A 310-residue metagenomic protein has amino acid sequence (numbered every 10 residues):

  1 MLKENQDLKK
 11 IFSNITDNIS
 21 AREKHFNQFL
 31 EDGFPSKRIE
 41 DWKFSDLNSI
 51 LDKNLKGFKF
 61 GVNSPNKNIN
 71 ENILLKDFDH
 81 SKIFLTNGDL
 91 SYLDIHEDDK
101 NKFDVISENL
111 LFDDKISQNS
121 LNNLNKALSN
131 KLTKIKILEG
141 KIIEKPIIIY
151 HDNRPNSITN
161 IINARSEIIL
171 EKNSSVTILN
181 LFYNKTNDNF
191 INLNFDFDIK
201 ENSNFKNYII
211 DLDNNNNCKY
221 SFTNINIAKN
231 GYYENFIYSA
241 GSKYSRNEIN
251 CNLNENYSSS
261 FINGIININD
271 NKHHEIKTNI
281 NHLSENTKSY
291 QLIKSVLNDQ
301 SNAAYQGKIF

Functional and structural regions predicted by a protein language model:
M1-A164, K172, F182: N-terminal leader/transition segments
D98, K102, I106-F310: Conserved beta-strand/loop scaffold segments within soluble protein domains that form the structured core and edges
